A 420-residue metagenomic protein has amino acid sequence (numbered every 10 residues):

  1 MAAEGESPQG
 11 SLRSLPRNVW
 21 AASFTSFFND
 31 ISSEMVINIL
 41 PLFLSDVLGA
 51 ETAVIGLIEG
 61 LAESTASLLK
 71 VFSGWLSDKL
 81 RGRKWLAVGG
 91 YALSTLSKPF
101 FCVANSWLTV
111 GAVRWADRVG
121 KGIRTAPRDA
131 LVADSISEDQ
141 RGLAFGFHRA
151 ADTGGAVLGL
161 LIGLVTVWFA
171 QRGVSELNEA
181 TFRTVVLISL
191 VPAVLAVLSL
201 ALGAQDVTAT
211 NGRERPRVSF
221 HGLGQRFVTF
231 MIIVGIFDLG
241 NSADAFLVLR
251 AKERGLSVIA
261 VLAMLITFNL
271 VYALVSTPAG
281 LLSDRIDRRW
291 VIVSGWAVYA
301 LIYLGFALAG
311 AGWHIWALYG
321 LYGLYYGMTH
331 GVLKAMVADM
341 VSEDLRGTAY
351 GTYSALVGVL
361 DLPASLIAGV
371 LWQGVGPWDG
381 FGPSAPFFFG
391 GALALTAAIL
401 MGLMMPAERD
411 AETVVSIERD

Functional and structural regions predicted by a protein language model:
P8-S67, F227-M264: Helix-loop boundary and gating motifs at the non-cytosolic
L42-V47, L158-A180, P363-G382: Transmembrane alpha-helix termini and helix-breaking/packing motifs in multi-pass membrane transporters
L69-G82, V167, V275-D287, W372-Q373: Helix-to-loop junctions at the C-terminal end of transmembrane segments in multipass secondary transporters
W85-P99, L190, W290-G305: Structural signature of the two symmetry-related core transmembrane helices
F100-R114, A307-L318: Helix-loop junctions at membrane interfaces in 12-TM secondary transporters
V113-G154, M336: Cytoplasmic helix-loop-helix junction between adjacent transmembrane helices in 12-TM secondary transporters
G146-V165, S354-A364: Glycine-rich segments within core transmembrane alpha-helices of 12-TM secondary carriers
G163, V167, Q171, L190-T210 (+1 more regions): C-terminal membrane-cytosol helix-exit motif in multi-pass small-molecule transporters
